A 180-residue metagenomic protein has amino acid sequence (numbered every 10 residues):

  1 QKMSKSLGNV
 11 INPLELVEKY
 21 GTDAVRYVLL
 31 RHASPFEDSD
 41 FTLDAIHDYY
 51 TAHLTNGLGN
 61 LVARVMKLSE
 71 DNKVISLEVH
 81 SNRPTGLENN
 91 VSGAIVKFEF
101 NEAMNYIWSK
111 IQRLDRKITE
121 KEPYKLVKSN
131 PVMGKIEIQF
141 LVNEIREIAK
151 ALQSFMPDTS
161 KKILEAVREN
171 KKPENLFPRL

Functional and structural regions predicted by a protein language model:
Q1-H80, R168-N175: Catalytic adenosine-cofactor/nucleotide-binding cores of aminoacyl-tRNA synthetases and other
K5, L16-V17, I46-G57, H80-R83 (+2 more regions): Secondary-structure capping and boundary motifs in well-ordered enzyme cores
N9, L87, E144-I145: Residue-level preference for nonpolar/small residues embedded in alpha-helices
N12, A45, N90, E147-A151: Short, hydrophobic/aromatic alpha-helical segments in well-folded domains
V28, S81-T85, I163: A structural signal for short hydrophobic/aromatic patches embedded in well-ordered alpha helices
T55, G59-S69, M104-I111, V142 (+1 more regions): Short, hydrophobic, well-ordered secondary-structure elements
V62-V91, I111, D115-N130: Conserved, charged catalytic cores of large soluble enzymes
G93, F98, W108-L180: Basic, alpha-helical terminal appendages of large translation-related enzymes
